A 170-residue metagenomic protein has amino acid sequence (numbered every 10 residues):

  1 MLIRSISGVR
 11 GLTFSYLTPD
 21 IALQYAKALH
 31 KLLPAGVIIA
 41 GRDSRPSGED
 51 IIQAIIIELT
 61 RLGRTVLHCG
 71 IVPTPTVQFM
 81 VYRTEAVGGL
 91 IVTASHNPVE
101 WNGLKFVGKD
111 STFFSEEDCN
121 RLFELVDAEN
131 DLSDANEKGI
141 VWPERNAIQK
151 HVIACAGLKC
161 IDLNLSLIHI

Functional and structural regions predicted by a protein language model:
M1-L17: N-terminal amphipathic/basic leader segments beginning at the initiator methionine
L2, I168-I170: Conserved small/polar residues in nucleotide/adenosyl-binding loops
S5, L17-I21, Y25, I51 (+5 more regions): General structural feature for long, well-ordered alpha-helical segments within catalytic domains of soluble enzymes
G11, A26-H30, E58, G89 (+1 more regions): Glycine-centered structural positions embedded in regular secondary structure
L12, L104-L167: Gly/Ser/Thr-enriched, mixed-charge loops and adjacent short helices that form phosphate/oxyanion-binding elements
Y25-I38, C160-N164: Glycine-rich phosphate/diphosphate-binding loops that line cofactor/substrate pockets in enzymes
A28-L32, M80, G157-L158, I170: A generic secondary-structure signal
H30, G36-K109: Ferredoxin-reductase
